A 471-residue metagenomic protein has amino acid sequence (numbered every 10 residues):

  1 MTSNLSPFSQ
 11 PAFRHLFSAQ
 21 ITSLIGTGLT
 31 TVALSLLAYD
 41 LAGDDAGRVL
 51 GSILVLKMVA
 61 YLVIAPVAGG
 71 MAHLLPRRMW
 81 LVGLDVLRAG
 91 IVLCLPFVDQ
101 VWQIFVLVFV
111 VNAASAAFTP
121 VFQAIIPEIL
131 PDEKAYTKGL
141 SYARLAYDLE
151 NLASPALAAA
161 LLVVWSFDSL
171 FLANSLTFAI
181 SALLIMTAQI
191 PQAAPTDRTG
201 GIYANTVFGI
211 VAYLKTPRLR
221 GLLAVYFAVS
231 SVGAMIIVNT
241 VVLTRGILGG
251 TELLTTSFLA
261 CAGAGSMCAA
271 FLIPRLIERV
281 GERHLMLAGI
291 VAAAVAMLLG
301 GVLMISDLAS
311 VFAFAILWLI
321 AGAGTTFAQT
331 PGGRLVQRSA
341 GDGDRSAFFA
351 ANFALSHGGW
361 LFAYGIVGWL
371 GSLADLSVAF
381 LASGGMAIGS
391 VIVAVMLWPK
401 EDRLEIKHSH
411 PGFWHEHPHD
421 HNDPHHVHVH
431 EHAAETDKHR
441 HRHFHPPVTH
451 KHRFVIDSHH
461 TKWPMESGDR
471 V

Functional and structural regions predicted by a protein language model:
M1-F13, P191-A224: Juxtamembrane intracellular "pre-TM" segments in multi-pass secondary transporters
I21, I25-A33, V164-L172, V211-L272 (+3 more regions): A single, central transmembrane helix in multi-pass transporters
A33-A42, L95-F97, A153-A173, G246-I247 (+1 more regions): Transmembrane alpha-helix termini and helix-breaking/packing motifs in multi-pass membrane transporters
Y61-P96: Conserved MFS/SLC helix-loop-helix module at the cytosolic interface between two early adjacent transmembrane helices
L62-P76, A269-E282, G371-S372: Helix-to-loop junctions at the C-terminal end of transmembrane segments in multipass secondary transporters
V86-D99, A292-L308: C-terminal ends and interior cores of transmembrane alpha-helices in multi-pass membrane transporters/permeases
F109-L149: Cytoplasmic helix-loop-helix junction between adjacent transmembrane helices in 12-TM secondary transporters
A124, E128-I129, F171-G201, M396-E405: Helix-loop junctions on the cytosolic side of multi-pass membrane transporters, especially the intracellular loop
